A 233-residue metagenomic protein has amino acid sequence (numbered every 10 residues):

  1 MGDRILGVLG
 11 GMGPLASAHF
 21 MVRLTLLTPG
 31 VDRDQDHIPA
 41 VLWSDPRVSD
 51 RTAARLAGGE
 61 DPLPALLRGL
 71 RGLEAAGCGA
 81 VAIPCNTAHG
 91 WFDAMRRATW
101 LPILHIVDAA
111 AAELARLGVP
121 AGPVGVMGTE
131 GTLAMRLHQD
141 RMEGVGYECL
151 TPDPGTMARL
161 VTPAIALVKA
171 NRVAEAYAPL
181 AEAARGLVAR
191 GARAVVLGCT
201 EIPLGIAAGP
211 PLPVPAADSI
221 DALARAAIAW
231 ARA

Functional and structural regions predicted by a protein language model:
M1-A233: Non-catalytic structural scaffold of enzyme domains
